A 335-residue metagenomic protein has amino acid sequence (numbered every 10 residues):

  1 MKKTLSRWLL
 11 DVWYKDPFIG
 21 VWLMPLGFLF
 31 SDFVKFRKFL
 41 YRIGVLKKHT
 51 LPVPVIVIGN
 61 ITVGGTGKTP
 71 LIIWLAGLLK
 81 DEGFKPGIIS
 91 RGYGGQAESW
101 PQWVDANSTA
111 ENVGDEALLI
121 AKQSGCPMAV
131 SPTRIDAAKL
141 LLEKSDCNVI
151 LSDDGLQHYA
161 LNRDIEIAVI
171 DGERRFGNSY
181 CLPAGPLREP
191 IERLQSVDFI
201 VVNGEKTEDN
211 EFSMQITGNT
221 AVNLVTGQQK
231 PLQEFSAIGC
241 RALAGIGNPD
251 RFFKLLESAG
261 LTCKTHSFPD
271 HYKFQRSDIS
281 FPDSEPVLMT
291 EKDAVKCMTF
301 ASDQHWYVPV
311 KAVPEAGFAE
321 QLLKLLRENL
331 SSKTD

Functional and structural regions predicted by a protein language model:
M1-W13, R175-L288, S332-D335: C-terminal accessory "lid"/substrate-recognition subdomains
K2-P54, N329: A transmembrane-helix-recognition feature enriched in membrane-embedded lipid enzymes and envelope glyco-/phospholipid
L29, T69, I120, D153 (+3 more regions): Residue-level signal for inorganic ion chemistry
K38-A106: Walker A (P-loop) phosphate-binding motif
F84, S145-C147, R163, A237 (+1 more regions): Short, high-confidence coil segments that cap the C-terminus of an alpha-helix and link into the following beta-strand
Y93-D209, V222: Phosphate/Mg2+-binding loops and adjacent switch elements in nucleotide/diphosphate-handling enzyme cores
D164-G177, G185-E189, S213-T220, C297-G317: A short, gly/pro- and small-residue-rich
P269-K273, Q304-S331: Short, flexible loop segments at boundaries between secondary-structure elements
